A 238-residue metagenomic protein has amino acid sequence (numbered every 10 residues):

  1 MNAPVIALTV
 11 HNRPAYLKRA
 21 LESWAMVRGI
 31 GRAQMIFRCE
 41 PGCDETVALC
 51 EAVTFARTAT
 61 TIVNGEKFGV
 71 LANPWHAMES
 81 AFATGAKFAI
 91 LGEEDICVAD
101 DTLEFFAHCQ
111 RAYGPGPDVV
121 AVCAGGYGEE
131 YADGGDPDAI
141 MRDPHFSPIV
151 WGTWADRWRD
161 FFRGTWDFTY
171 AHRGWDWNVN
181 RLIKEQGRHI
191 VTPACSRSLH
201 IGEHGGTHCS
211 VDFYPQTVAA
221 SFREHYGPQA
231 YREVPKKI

Functional and structural regions predicted by a protein language model:
M1-M26: N-proximal low-complexity "stem/linker" segments adjacent to membrane-targeting elements
A3-V5, Q34, N178: Cell-envelope/extracellular polymer assembly enzymes that use nucleotide-activated donors
A15-A20, F168-I238: C-terminal catalytic/acceptor-binding lobe
A25-I62: Acidic donor-binding segment of Leloir-type glycosyltransferases
G65-N73: A short, glycine-/small-residue-rich helix N-cap motif at loop->alpha-helix starts within glycosyltransferase
W75-F88: Active-site nucleotide-sugar/metal-binding loop of Leloir-type enzymes
A86-C97: Short beta-strand-to-loop acidic/aromatic patch adjacent to the donor-nucleotide binding site
A99-D176: Conserved catalytic core of nucleotide-sugar-dependent glycosyltransferases
